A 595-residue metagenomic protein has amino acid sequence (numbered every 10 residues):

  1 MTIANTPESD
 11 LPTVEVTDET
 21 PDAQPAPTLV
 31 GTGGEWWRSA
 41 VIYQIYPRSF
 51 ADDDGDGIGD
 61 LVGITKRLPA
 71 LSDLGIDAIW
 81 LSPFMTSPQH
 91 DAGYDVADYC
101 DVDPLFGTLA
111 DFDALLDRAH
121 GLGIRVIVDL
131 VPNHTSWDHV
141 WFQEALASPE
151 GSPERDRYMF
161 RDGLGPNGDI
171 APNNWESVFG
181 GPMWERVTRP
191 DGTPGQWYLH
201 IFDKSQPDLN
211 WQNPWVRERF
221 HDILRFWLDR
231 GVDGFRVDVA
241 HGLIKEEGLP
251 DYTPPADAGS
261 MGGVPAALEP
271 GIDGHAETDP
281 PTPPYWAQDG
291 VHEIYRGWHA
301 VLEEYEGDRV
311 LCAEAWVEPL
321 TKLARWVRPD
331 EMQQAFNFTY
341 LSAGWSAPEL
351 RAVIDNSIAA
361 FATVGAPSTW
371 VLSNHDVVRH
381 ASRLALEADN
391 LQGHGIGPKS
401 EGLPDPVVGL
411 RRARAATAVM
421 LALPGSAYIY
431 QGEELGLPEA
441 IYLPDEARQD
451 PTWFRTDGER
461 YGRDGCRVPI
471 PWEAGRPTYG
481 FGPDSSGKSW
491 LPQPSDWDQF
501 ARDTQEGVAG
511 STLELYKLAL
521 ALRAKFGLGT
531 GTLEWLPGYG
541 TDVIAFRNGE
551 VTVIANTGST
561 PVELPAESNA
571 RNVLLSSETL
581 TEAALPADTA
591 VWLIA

Functional and structural regions predicted by a protein language model:
T2-R571, T579-A595: Active-site and adjacent substrate-binding regions of carbohydrate-active enzymes
